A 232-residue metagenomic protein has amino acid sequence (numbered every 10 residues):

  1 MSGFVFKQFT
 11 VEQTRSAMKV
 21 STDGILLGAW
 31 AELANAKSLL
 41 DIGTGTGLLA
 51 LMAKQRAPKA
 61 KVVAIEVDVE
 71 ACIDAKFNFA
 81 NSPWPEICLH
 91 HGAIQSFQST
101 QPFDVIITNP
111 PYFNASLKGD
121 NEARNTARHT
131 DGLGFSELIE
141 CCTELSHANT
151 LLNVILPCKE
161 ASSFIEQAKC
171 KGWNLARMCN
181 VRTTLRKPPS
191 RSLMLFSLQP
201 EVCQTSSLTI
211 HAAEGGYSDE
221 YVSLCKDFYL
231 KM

Functional and structural regions predicted by a protein language model:
M1-L33: Class I SAM-dependent transferase core
F6, A34, A57-K59, W84 (+2 more regions): Short, well-ordered coil/turn elements that cap or connect secondary structure elements
T10, K61, E86-C88, N174-R177: Conserved beta-strand segments of alpha/beta enzyme cores
E12, S16, V20, L133-P189: Conserved Class I SAM-dependent methyltransferase catalytic core
L27, N109, L138, F196: Residue-level signal for inorganic ion chemistry
A29-S99, V105-T108, N114-G119: Conserved SAM/SAH cofactor-binding pocket of Class I
P110-E137: Mobile active-site "lid"/loop adjacent to the S-adenosyl-L-methionine
R186-M232: SAM/dcSAM-binding transferase cores
